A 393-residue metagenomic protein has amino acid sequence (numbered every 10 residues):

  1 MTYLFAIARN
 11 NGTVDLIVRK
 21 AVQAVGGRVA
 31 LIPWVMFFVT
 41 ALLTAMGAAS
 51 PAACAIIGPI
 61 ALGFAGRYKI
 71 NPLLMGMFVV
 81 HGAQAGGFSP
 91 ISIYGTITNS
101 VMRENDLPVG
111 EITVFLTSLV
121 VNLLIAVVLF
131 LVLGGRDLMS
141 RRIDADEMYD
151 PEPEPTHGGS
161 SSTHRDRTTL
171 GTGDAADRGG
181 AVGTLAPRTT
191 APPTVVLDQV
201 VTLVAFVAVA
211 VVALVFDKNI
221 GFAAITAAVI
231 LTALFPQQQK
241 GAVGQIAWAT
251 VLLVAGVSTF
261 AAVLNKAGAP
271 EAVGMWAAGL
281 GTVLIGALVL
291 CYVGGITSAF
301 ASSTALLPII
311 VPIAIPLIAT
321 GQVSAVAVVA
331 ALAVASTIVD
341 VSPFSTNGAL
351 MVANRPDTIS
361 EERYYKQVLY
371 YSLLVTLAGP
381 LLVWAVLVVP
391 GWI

Functional and structural regions predicted by a protein language model:
M1, L131-N265, A269, V388-I393: Hydrophobic transmembrane alpha-helices of multi-pass small-molecule transporters
M1-F5, M36-T44, G82-A83, S118-G134 (+5 more regions): Hydrophobic core segments of alpha-helical transmembrane domains in multi-pass membrane transport and ion-translocation
M1-R67, V243-T320, V328: Membrane-embedded alpha-helical segments and adjacent helix-loop junctions characteristic of multi-pass solute
I7-V25, R67, F130-A145, F235-Q245 (+1 more regions): Cytoplasmic membrane-interface segments at the C-terminal ends of transmembrane helices
L16-I17, I97-I112, L264-L280, V389-I393: Membrane-interface helix termini and inter-helical loops of multi-pass transporters
G47-S50, A213-F222, G321-A325: Transmembrane helix interruption/hinge and helix-loop junction motifs
F64-E152, A349-V386: Membrane-core helix-loop-helix motifs of multi-pass transport proteins
I112-V127, I285-V289, I296-V311, I315-I393: C-terminal transmembrane helix pair
